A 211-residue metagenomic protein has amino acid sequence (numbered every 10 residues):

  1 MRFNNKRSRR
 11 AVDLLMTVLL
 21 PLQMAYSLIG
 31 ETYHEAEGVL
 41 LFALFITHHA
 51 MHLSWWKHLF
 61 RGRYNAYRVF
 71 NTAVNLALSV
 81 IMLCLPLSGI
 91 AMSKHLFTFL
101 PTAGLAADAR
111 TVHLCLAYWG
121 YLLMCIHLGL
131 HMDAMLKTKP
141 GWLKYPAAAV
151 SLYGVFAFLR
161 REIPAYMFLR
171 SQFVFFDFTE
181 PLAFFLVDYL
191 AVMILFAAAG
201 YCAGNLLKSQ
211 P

Functional and structural regions predicted by a protein language model:
M1-P211: Membrane-embedded alpha-helical bundles that constitute the cytochrome b-like, heme-associated redox core of multi-pass
